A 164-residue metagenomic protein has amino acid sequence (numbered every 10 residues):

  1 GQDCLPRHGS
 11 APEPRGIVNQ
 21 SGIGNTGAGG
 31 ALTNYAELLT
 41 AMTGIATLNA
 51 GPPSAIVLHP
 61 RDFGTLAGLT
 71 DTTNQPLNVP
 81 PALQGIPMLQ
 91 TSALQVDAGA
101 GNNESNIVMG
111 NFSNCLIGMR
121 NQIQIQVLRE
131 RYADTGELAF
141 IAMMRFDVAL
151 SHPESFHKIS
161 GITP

Functional and structural regions predicted by a protein language model:
G1-T47, K158-P164: Alpha-helical scaffold segments that mediate packing/assembly in large oligomeric complexes
L5-S10, G51-R61: Short coil/turn segments at secondary-structure boundaries
A11-P12, D62-G64, L94-V96: Short, catalytically relevant binding-site loops at active-site mouths
A31-L38, N49, I56-H59, A133 (+1 more regions): Active-site-proximal structural scaffolding
L39-T43, F63, A67, I141: Generic hydrophobic alpha-helical scaffold/packing signal
G44-A50, L77-P81: Short, conserved, surface-exposed binding loops centered on an aromatic residue
I45-A46, S54-V57, D62-G64, L89: Extended C-terminal subregions enriched in glycine
T70-P164: Sequence/fold signature of self-assembling virion shell proteins
